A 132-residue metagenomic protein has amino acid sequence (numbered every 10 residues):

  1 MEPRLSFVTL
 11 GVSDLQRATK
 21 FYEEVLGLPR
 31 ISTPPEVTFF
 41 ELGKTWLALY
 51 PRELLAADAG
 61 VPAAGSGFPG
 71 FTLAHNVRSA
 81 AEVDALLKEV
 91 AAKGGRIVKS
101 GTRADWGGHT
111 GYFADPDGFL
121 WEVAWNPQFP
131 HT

Functional and structural regions predicted by a protein language model:
M1, L87-T132: Vicinal oxygen chelate
M1-R17, G70-H75, P127-T132: N-terminal beta-strand motif that seeds the catalytic metal site of vicinal oxygen chelate
T9-A56: Core segments of cupin and vicinal oxygen chelate
P35-V37, G70, G108: Short hydrophobic/aromatic beta-strand or adjacent loop that forms the aromatic wall/cage of a ligand/substrate-binding
L42-K44, S66-G70: Short connector loops at helix/strand junctions that flank enzyme active sites, especially segments positioning acidic
A57-A63: Short beta-strand/turn micro-motifs at beta-sheet edges
T72-K88, G94-R96: Mid-chain, well-packed structural core segment of small domains
